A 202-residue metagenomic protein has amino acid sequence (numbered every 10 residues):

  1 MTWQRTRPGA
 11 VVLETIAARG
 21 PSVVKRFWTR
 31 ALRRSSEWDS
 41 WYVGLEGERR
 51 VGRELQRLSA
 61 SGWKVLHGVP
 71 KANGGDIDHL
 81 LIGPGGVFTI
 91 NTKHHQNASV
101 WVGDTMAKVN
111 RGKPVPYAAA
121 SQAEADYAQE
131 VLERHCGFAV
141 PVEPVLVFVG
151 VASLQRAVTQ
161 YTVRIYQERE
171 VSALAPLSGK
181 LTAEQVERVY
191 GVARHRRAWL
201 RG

Functional and structural regions predicted by a protein language model:
M1-G75, P84-G86, V102, K108-G202: Surface-exposed interaction regions that form or flank ligand-binding interfaces
D78: Phosphate-centric recognition/catalysis
I82-D104: Active-site beta-strand-loop-beta-strand hairpin of nuclease catalytic cores that positions key catalytic residues
